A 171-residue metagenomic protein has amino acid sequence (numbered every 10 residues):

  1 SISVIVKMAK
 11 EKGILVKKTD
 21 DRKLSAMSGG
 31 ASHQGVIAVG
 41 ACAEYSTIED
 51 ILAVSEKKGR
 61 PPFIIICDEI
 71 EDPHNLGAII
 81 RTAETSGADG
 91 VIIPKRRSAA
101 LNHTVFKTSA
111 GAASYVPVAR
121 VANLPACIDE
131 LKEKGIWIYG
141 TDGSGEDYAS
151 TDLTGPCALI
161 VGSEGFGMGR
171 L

Functional and structural regions predicted by a protein language model:
S1-I14, A53-S150: RNA substrate-binding interface of SAM-dependent RNA methyltransferases
S1-K57: N-terminal positively charged helical leader segments and presequences
S25, E44-S46, P73, A99 (+2 more regions): Glycine-rich nucleotide phosphate-binding loop and flanking beta-alpha elements of Rossmann-like dinucleotide-binding
M27-A41, S109-A112, P117, T154-G162: Short basic, glycine-rich beta-strand/loop surfaces that mediate nucleic-acid
G40, T82, V116, G167-R170: Basic, gly/Ser/Thr/Pro-rich low-complexity segments located predominantly at protein N termini
Y139-L171: Active-site/ligand-binding-proximal alpha/beta "capping" segment
